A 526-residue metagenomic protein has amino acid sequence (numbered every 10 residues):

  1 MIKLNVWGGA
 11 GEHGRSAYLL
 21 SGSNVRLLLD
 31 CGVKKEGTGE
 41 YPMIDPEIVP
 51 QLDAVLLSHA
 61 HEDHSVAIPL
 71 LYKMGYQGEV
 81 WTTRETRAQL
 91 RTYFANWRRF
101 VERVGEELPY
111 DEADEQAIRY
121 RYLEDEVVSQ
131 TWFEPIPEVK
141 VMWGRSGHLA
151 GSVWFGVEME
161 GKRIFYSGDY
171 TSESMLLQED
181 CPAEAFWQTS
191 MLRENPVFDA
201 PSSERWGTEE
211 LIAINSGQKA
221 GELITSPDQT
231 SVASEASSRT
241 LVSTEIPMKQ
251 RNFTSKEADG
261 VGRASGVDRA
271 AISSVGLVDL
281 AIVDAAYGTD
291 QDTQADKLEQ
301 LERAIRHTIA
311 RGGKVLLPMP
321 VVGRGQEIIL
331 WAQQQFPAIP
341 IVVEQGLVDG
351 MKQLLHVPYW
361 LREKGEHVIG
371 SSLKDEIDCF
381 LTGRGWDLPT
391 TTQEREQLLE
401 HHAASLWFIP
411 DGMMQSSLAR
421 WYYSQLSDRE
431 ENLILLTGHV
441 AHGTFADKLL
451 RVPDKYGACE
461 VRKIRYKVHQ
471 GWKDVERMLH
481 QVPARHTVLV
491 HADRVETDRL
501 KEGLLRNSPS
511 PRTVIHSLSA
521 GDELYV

Functional and structural regions predicted by a protein language model:
I2-E12, S16-S21, V25-L56, S65 (+6 more regions): His/Asp/Glu-rich metal-coordinating catalytic cores of metallo-dependent phosphodiesterases/hydrolases acting on
C31, F165, T171-E173, I282-D292 (+3 more regions): Acidic/glycine-enriched edge-of-secondary-structure segments
I68, Y93, Q326-W331, Q353-L355 (+3 more regions): A short acidic (Asp/Glu
L71-M74, W331-A338, S427, E502-S510: Short, surface-exposed basic-aromatic patches at helix termini and helix-loop junctions that form
V139-W143, L354-R362, D474-Q481, Y525-V526: Short, surface-exposed amphipathic charged segments that create phosphate/polyanion-binding patches used for binding
A185-V275: Intrinsically disordered, low-complexity terminal tails and inter-domain linkers enriched for S/T/G/P/D/E
R303-L435, V490: Hard-cation-handling environments
T382-V526: C-terminal regulatory/interaction regions
